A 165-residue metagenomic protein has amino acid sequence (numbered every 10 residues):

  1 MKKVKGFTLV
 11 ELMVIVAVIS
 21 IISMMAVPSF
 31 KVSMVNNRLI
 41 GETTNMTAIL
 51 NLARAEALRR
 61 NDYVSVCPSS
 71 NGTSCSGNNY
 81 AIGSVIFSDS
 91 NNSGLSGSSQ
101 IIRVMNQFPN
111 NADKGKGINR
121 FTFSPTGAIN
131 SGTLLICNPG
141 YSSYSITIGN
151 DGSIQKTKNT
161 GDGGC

Functional and structural regions predicted by a protein language model:
M1-F30: N-terminal single-pass transmembrane signal-anchor helix
M25-I40, N45-T47, N51-A55, R59 (+1 more regions): N-terminal helix-rich module
